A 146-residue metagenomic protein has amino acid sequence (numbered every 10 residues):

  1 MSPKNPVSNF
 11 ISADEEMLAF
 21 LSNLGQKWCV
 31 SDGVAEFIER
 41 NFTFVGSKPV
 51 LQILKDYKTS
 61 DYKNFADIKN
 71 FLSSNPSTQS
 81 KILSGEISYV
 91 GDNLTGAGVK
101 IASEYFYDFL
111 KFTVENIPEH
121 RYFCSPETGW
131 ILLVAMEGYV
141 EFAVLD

Functional and structural regions predicted by a protein language model:
M1-D146: Structured alpha/beta or helical-core interaction and ligand-binding surfaces enriched in interleaved
